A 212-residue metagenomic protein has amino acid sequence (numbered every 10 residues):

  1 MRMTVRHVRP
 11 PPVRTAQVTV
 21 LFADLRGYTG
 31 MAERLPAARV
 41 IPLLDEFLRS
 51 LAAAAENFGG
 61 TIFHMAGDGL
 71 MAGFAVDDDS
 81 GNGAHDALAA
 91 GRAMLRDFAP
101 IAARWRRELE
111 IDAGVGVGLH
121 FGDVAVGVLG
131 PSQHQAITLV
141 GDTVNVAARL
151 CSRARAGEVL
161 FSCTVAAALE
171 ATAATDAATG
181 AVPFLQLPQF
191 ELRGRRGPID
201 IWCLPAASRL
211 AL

Functional and structural regions predicted by a protein language model:
M1-R6, A99-I101: Short gly/ser/thr-rich secondary-structure transition/capping motifs
H7-A89: Catalytic NTP-binding/metal-coordinating core of nucleotidyl cyclase/transferase enzymes
V20, L70, V115-F121, I201: A structural signal for short, well-ordered beta-strand segments
D45-G60, V76-V117, D142-T143, A148 (+1 more regions): Alpha-helical scaffold within the catalytic cores of cyclic-nucleotide enzymes
A66-G67, R107-G116, V159-C163: Acidic/histidine metal-binding catalytic segments
G73-G83, V117-A136, A156-G157: Catalytic strand-loop-helix junctions within cyclic-nucleotide turnover domains
L129-G141, T175-P183: Short, surface-exposed loop/helix-turn segments at secondary-structure junctions that function as lids/hinges flanking
R153-L212: Cytosolic regulatory/linker segments at or just downstream of nucleotide-handling modules in signal-transduction
